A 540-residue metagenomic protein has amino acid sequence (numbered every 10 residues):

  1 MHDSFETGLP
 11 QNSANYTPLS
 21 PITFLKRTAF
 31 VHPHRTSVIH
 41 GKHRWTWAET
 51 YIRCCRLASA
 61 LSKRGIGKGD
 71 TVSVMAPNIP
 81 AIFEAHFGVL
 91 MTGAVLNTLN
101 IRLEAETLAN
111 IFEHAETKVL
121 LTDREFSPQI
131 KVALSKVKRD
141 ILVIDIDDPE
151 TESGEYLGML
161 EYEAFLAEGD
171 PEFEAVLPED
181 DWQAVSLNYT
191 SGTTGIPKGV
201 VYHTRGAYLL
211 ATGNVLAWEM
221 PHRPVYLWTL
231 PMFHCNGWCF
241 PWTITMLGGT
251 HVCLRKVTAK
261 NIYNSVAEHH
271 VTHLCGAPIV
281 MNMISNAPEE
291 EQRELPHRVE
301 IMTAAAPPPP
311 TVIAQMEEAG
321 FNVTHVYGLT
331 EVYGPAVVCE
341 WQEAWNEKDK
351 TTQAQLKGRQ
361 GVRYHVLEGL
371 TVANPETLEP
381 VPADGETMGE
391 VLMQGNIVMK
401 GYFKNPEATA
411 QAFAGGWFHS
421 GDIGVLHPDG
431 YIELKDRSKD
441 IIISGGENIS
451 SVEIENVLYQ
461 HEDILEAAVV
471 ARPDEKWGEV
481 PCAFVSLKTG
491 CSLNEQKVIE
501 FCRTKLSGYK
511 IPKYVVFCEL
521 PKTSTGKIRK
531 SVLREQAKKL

Functional and structural regions predicted by a protein language model:
T17, H34-I79, F83-F87, E104-A109 (+2 more regions): Conserved AMP-binding/adenylate-forming core of the ANL superfamily
P33-T36, I144-D145, G158-L160, A167-Y189 (+2 more regions): Conserved pre-ATP/AMP-binding loop-to-beta segment of ANL
T46-A48, V185-L209: Conserved AMP-binding A3 loop
K63-R64, M91-A167, T489-C491: Structural core segment of the AMP-binding/adenylate-forming
L103, L120-T122, L274, G395 (+6 more regions): AMP-binding/adenylate-forming catalytic core of the ANL superfamily
Y208-V225, F233-H273, A287-P288: Conserved AMP-binding/adenylation subdomain of ANL enzymes
M246, V271-G276, S285-Q355, E368-G369 (+1 more regions): Gly/Ser/Thr-rich phosphate-binding loop
R363, G369-L392, P428-D429, C491-E495 (+1 more regions): Conserved beta-loop-beta connector loops within the AMP-binding
